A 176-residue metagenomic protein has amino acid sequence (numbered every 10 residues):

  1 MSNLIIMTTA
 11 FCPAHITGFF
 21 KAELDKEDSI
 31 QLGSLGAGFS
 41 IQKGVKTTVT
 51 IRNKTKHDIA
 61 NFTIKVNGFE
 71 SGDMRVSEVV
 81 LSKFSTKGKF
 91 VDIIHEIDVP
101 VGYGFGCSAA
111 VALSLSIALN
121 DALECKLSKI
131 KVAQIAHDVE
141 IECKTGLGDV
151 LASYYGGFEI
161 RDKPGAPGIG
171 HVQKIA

Functional and structural regions predicted by a protein language model:
S2-Y103, C125: ATP-binding N-lobe of GHMP and related small-molecule kinases
T8, E23-D25, T86, D121-C125 (+3 more regions): Generic secondary-structure signature for well-ordered alpha-helical cores
R75-V79, S114, K131: Long, highly charged amphipathic alpha-helices
Y103-K129, Y154: DPxDG-like acidic metal-binding loop motif
K129-A176: ATP-dependent small-molecule kinase catalytic core of the GHMP/sugar-kinase superfamily and closely related
